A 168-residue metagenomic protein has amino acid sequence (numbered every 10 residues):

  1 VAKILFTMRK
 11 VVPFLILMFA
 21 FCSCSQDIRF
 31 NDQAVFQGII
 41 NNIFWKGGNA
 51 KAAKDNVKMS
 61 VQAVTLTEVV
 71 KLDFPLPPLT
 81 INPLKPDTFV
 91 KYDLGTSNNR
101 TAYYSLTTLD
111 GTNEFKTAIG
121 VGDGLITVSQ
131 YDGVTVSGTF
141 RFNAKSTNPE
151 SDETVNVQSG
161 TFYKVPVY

Functional and structural regions predicted by a protein language model:
I4, R9, F21-K46: Bacterial Sec-dependent N-terminal signal peptides
P13-F21: Bacterial N-terminal signal peptides
F36, K46, A53-G133, K145: Surface-exposed helix/loop patches within compact recognition domains
T127-Y168: C-terminal or internal capping secondary-structure element at the end of a domain, subdomain, or sheet
